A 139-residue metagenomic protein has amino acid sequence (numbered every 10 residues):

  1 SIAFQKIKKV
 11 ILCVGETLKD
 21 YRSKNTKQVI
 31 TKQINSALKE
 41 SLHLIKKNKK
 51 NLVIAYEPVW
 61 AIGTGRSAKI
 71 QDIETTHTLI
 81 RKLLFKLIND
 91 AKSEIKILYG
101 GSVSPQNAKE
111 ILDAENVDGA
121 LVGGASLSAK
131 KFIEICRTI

Functional and structural regions predicted by a protein language model:
S1-I139: Active-site loop-to-helix "anion-binding N-cap" substructures in soluble metabolic enzymes
